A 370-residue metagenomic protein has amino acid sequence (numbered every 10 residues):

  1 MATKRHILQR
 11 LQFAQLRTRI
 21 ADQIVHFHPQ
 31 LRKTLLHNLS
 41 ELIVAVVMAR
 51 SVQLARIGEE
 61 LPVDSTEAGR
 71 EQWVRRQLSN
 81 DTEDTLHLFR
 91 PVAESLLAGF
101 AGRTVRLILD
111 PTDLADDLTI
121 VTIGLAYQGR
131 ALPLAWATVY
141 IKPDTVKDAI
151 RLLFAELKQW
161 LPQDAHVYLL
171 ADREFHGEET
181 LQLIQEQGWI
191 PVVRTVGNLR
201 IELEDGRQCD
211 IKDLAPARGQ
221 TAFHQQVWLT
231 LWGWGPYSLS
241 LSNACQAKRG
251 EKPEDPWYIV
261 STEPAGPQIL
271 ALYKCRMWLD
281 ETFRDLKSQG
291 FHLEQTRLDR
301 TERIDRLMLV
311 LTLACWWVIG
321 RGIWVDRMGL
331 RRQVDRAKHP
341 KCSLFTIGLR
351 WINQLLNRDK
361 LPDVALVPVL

Functional and structural regions predicted by a protein language model:
M1-S51, R56, L88-F89, F100-V105 (+2 more regions): Single, function-defining residue in the core of a domain
V47, V63, N80: Nucleic-acid substrate recognition interfaces
L54-S65: DNA-recognition alpha helix
E67-N80: Major-groove recognition helix of helix-turn-helix-like DNA-binding domains
Q77-V92, L96: Short, basic alpha-helical nucleic acid-contact segments in DNA-binding proteins and DNA transaction factors
I108-L109: Short hydrophobic beta-strand that contains or immediately precedes a catalytic carboxylate
V121-I123: Short beta-strand motif preference
